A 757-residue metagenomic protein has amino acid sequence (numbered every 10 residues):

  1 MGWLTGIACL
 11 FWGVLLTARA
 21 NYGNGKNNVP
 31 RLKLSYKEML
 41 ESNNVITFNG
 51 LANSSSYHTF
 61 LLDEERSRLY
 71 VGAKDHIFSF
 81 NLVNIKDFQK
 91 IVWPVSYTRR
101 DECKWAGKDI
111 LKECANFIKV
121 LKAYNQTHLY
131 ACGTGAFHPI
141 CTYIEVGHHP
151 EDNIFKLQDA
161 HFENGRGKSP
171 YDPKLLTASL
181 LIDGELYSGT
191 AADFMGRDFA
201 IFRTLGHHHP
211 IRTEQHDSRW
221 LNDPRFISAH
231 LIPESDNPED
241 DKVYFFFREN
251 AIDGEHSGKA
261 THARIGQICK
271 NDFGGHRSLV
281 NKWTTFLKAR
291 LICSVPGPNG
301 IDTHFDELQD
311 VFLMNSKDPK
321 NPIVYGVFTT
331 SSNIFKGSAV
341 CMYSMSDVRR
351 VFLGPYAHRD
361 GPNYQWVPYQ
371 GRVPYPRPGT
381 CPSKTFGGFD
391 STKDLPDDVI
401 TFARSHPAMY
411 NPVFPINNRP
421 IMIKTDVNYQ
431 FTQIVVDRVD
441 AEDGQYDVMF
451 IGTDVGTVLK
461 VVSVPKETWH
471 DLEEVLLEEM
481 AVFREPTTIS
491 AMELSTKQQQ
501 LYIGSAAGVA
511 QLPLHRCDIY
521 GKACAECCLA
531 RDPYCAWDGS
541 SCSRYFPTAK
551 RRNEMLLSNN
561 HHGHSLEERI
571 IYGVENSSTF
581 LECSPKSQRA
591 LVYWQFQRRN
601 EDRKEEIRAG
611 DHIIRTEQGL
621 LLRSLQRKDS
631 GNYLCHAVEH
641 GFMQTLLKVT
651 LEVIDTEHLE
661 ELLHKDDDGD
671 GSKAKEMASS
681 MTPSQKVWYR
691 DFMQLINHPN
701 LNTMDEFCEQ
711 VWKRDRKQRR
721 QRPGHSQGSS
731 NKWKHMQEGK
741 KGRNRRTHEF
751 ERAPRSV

Functional and structural regions predicted by a protein language model:
G2-Q498, I503-Q511, I519, Y534 (+2 more regions): Disulfide-stabilized extracellular ectodomains of secreted/luminal proteins, especially beta-rich
I434, T579-S587, V592-N600, D629-H640 (+1 more regions): Structural signature of extracellular immunoglobulin-like
R438, R569-G573, A609-N632, A637-G641: Extracellular beta-strand/loop-rich beta-sandwich domains predominantly from IgSF
L472-E479, L591-L620, K628, R743 (+2 more regions): Immunoglobulin-superfamily Ig-like beta-sandwich domains in protein ectodomains
H515, Y593, N632-H658, M704 (+3 more regions): Extracellular/luminal immunoglobulin-like beta-sandwich modules
R516-I519, N560-E568, F596-T616, E639-G641 (+3 more regions): Flexible inter-domain hinge/linker segments at boundaries of tandem extracellular adhesion modules
P533-R544, F750, R755: Extracellular Cys-Trp
H664-R716: Compositionally biased low-complexity segments at domain edges in trafficked proteins and select soluble regulators
